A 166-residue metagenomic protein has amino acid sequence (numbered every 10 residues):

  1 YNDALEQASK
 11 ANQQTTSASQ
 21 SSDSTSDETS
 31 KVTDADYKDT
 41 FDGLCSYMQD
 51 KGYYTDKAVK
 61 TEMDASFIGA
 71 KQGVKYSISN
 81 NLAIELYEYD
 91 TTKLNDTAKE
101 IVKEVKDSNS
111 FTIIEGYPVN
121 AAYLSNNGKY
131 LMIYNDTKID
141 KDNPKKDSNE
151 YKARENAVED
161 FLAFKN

Functional and structural regions predicted by a protein language model:
Y1-A58: N-terminal, intrinsically disordered, polar/charged segments of Gram-positive cell-envelope systems that serve as
D34-D42, T92, K145-K152: Soluble non-cytosolic domains of exported or imported proteins
D39, G43-Y47, T97, A153-D160: Extracytoplasmic/secreted proteins, especially bacterial periplasmic and envelope-associated proteins
Q49-M63, D107-N109, E159-N166: Short secondary-structure junctions
D56-A83: Secretory pathway targeting signatures of secreted, lumenal, and periplasmic proteins
I78-T97: A short acidic-to-branched-hydrophobic micro-motif
E88-K93, V102, G128, N135-K138: A mature extracytoplasmic/lumenal domain signature
S110-N166: A short, solvent-exposed beta-edge/loop patch
